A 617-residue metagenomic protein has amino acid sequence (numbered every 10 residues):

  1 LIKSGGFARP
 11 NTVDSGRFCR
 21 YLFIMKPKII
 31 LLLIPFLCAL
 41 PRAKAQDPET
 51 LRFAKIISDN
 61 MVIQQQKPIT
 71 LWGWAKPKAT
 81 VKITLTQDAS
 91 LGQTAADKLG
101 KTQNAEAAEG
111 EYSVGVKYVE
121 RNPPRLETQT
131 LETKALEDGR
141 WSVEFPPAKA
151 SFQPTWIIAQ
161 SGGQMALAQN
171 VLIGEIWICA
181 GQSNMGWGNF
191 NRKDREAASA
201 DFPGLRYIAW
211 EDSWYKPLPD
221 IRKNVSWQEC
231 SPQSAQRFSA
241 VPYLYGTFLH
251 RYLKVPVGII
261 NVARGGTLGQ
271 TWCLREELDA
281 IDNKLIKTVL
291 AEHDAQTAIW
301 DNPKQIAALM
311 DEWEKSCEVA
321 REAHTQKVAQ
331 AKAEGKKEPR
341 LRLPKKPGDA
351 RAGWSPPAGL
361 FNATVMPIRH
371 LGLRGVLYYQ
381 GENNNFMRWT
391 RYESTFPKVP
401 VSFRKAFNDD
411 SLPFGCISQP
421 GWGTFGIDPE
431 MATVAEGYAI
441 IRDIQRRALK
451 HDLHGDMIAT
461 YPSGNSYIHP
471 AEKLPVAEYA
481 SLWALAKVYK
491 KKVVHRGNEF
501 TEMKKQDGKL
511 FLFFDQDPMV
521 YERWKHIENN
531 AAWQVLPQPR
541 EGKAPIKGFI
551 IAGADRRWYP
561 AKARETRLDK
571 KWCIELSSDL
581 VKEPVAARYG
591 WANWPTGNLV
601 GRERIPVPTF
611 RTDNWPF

Functional and structural regions predicted by a protein language model:
L1-G5, L32, S239: Generic alpha-helix initiation/capping and coil-helix boundary signal
L1-R20, K98-N104, E109-S113: Intrinsic disorder/low-complexity segments
R20, M25-I29: Positively charged n-region of N-terminal signal peptides that target proteins for export
L31-A39: Bacterial N-terminal signal peptides
P41-A45: Sec/Tat signal peptide C-region and signal peptidase I cleavage site
Q46-F617: Cell-envelope and extracellular/periplasmic
